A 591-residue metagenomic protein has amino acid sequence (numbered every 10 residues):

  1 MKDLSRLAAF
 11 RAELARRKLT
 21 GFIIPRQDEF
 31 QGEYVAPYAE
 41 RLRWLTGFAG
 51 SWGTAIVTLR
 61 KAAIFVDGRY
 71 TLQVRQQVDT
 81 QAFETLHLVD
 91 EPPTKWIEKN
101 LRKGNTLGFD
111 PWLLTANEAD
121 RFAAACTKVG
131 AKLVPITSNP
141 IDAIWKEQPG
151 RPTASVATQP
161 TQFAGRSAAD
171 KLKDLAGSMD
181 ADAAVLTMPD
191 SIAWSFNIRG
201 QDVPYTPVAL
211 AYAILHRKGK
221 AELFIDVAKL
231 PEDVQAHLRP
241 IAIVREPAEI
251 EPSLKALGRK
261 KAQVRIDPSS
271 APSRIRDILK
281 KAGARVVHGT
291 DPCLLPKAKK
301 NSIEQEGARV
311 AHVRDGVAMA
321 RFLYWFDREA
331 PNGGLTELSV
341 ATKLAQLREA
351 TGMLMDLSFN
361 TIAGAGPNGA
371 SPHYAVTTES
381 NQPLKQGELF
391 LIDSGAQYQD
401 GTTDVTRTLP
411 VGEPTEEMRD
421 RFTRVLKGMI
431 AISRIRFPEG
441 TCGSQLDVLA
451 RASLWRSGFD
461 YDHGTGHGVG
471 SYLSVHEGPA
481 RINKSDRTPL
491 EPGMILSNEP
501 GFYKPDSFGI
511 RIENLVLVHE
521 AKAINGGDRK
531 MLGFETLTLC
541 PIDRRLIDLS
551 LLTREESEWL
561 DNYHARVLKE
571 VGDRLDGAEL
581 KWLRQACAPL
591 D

Functional and structural regions predicted by a protein language model:
M1-D591: Active-site neighborhoods and metal-handling regions in enzymes and metal-associated proteins
